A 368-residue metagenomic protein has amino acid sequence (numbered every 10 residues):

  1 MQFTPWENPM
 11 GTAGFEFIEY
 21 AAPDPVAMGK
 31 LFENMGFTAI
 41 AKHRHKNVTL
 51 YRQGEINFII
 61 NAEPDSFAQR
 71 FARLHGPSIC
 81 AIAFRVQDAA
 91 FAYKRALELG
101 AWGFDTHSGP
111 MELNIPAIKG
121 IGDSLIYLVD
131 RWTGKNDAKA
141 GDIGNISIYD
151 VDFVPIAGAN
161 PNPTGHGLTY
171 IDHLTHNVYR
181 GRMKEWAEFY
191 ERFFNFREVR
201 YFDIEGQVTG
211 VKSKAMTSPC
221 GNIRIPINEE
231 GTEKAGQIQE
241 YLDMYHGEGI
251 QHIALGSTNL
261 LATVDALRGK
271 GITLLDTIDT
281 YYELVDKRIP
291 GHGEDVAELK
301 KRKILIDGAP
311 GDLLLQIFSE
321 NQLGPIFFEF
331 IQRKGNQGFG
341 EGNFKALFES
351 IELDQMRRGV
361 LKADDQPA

Functional and structural regions predicted by a protein language model:
M1-P25, I79-I82, K139-D142, I146-A187 (+3 more regions): N-terminal beta-strand motif that seeds the catalytic metal site of vicinal oxygen chelate
M1-V154, H173, Q316: An N-terminus-focused feature that recognizes amino-terminal "leader" regions
M10-N57, E98, T106-G109, A117-G120 (+4 more regions): Core segments of cupin and vicinal oxygen chelate
F67-R73, V129-D130, G165, K234-L242: ER-lumen resident redox/N-glycosylation machinery signature
L97, S108, N114-P116, G120-L125 (+8 more regions): Jelly-roll (double-stranded beta-helix
I121-D123, W132-T133, D137-A138, P163-L168 (+2 more regions): Contiguous mid-protein beta-loop-alpha structural module that forms a pocket-lining wall or clamp of enzyme active
C220-Q239, H246: Active-site-adjacent "gating/activation" loops or surface patches in catalytic cores
I223-I225, H246-E320, I326-R333, D365: Long compositionally biased, domain-poor regions of proteins
